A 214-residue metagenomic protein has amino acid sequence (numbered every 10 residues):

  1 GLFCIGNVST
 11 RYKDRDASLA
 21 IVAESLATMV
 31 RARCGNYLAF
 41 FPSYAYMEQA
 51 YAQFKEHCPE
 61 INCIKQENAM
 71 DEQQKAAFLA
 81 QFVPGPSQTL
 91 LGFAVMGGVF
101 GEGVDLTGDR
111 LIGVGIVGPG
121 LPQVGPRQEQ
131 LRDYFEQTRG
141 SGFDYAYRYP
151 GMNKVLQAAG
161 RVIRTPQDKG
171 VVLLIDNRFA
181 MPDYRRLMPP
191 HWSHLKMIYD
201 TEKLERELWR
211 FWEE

Functional and structural regions predicted by a protein language model:
G1-E214: ASCE RecA-like P-loop NTPase motor cores that couple ATP hydrolysis to mechanical translocation on nucleic acids
